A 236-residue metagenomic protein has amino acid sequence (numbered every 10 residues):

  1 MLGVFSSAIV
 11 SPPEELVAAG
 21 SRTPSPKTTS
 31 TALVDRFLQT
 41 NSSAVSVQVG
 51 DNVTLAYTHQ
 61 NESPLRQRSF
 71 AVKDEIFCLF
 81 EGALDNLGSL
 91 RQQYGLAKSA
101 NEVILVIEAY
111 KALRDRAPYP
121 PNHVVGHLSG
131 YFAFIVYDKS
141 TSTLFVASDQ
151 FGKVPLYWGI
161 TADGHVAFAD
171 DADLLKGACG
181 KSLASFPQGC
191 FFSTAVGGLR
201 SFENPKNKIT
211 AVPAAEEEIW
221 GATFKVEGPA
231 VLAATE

Functional and structural regions predicted by a protein language model:
M1-E236: Cysteine-centered catalytic environments shared across enzyme families
